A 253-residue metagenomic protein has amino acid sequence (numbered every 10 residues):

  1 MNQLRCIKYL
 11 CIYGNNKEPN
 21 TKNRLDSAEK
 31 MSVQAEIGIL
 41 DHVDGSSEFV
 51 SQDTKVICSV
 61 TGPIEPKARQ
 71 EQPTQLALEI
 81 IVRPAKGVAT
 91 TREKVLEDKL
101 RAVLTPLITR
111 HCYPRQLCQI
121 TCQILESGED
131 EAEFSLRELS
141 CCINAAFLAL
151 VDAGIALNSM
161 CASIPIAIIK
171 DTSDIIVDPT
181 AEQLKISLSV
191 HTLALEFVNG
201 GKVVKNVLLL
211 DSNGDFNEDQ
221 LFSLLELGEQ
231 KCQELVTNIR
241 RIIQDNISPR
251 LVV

Functional and structural regions predicted by a protein language model:
M1-V253: Polyanion-binding surfaces on beta-sheet-dominated domains and ring/shell assemblies
